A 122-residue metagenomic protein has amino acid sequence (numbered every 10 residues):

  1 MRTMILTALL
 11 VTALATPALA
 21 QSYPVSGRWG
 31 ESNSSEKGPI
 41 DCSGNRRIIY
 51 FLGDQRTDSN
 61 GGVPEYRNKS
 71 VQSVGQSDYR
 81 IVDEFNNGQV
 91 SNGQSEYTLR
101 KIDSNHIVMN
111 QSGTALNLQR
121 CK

Functional and structural regions predicted by a protein language model:
I5-A15: Hydrophobic helical h-region of N-terminal Sec-dependent signal peptides in bacterial secretory/periplasmic proteins
T16-A20: Sec/Tat signal peptide C-region and signal peptidase I cleavage site
Y23-S59, V90-Q94: Short, solvent-exposed loop/hinge segments that bridge or flank secondary-structure elements
S26-R28, L52-R56, G75-V82, S104-I107: Short, hydrophobic/aromatic-rich segments at coil-to-beta transitions
S35, D78-K122: Beta-sheet ligand-binding and adhesion/scaffold domains
R46-I49, R67-Q72, Q94-K101: Hydrophobic/aromatic beta-strand elements that line small-molecule binding cavities or substrate pockets in beta-rich
N60-N68: A short, amphipathic edge element
